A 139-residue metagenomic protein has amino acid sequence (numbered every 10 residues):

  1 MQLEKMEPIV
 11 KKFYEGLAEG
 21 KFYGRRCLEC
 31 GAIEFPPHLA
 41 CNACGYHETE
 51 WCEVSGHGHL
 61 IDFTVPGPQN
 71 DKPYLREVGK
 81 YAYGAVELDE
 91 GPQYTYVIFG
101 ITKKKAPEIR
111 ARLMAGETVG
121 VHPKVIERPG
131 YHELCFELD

Functional and structural regions predicted by a protein language model:
Y14-F22, E29-P36: Short, flexible, mixed-charge glycine/proline-rich loop motifs that serve as phosphate/nucleic-acid-contacting
G20-Y23, P37, V54-G56, A82: Short metal-coordination and nucleic-acid-contact micro-motifs, chiefly zinc-binding Cys/His arrays
R26-E29, A40-Y46: Short, cysteine/histidine-rich loop/knuckle motifs that typically chelate Zn2+
F35, T49-E50: Short functional micro-motifs and their immediate structural scaffolds
G58-L60: Conserved hydrophobic positions within beta-strands
F63-P68, I126-P129: Short, conserved beta-turn/loop elements at beta-strand boundaries and strand-helix junctions
T102-H122: Short nucleic-acid-contacting surface segments enriched for D/E, G, S/T with interspersed K/R
H122-D139: OB-fold/S1-family single-stranded nucleic acid-binding modules
